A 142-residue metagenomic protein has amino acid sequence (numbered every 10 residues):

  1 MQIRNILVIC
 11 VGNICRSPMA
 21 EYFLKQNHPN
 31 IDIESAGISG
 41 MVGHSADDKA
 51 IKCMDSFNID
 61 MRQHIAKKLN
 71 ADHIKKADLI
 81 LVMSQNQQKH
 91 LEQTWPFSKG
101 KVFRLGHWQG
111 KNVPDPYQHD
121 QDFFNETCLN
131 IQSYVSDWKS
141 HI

Functional and structural regions predicted by a protein language model:
M1-K75, S140-H141: Conserved active-site segments centered on acidic
V8, L81-V82: Hydrophobic beta-strand core positions in alpha/beta domains
S17, M83-S84: Replace "coordinates the UDP/GDP/TDP-sugar" with "coordinates nucleotide-activated sugar donors
L79, Q85-I142: Phosphate-binding/catalytic loops
